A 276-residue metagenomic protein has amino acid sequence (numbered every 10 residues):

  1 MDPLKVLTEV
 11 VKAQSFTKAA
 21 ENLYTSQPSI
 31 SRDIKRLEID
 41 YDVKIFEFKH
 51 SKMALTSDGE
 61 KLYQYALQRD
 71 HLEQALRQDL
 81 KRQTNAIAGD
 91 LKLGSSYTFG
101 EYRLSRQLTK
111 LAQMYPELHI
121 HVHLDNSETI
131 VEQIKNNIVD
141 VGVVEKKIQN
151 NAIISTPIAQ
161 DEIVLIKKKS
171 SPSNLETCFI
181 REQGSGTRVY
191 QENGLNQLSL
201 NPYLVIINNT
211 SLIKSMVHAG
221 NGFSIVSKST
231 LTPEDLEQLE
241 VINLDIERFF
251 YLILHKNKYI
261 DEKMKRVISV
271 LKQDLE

Functional and structural regions predicted by a protein language model:
T8-S26: Short helix-boundary/capping micro-motifs
E38-S57: A short LG(V/I)-centered, amphipathic sequence patch enriched for acidic residue(s) preceding the LG motif
D40-Y41, L62-T84: Alpha-helical linker/hinge and terminal dimerization helices associated with HTH transcriptional regulators
A88-N150, I206-I207: Central regulatory/effector-binding core of bacterial HTH transcription factors
K92-G94, I163-V164, K169-V189: Short loop->beta-strand "edge-of-pocket" segments that line small-molecule binding or catalytic clefts across diverse
N126-S127, K135, Q191-N193, L198-E240: Hydrophobic hinge/microswitch elements
E176-S199, D261, I268: Secondary-structure junction motif
E240-E276: A late-sequence structural motif
